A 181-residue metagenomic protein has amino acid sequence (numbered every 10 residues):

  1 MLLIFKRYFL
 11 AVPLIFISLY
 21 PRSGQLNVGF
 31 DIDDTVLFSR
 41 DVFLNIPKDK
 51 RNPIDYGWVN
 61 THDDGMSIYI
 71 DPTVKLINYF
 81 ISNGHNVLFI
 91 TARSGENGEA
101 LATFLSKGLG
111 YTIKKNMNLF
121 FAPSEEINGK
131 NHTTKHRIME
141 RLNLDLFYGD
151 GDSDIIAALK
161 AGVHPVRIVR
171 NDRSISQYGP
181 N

Functional and structural regions predicted by a protein language model:
M1-I32, P180-N181: Non-catalytic pre-domain segments flanking phosphatase-related domains
G24, I113-N116, N143, G162: Short loop/turn motifs at secondary-structure junctions
L26-E126: Alpha-helical substrate-recognition element adjacent to the catalytic core
E125-K130, D172-S176: A short acidic, often aromatic-flanked loop/helix-cap motif at beta-alpha or helix-coil junctions that lines enzyme
G129-L142: Donor nucleotide-activated moiety binding/catalytic core segment of transferases that use nucleotide-activated donors
L144-N181: Acidic, Mg2+-coordinating phosphoryl-transfer loop and its flanking beta/alpha structural elements, shared across
